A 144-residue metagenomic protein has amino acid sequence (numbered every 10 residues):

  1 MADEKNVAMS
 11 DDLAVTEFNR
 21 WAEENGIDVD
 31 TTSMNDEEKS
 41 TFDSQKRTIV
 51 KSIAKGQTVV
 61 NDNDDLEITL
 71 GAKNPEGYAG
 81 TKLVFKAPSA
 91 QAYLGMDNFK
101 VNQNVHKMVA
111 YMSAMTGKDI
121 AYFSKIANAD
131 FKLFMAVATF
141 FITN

Functional and structural regions predicted by a protein language model:
M1-N144: Short, surface-exposed, charged amphipathic helix/loop patches that serve as local interaction elements
